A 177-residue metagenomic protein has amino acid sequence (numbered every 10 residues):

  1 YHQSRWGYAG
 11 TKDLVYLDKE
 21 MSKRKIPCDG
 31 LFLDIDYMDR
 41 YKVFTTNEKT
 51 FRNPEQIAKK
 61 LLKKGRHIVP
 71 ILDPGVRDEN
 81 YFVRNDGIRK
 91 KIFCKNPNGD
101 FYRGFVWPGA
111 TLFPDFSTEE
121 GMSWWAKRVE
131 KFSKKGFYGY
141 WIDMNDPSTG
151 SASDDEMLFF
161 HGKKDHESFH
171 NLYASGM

Functional and structural regions predicted by a protein language model:
Y1-M177: Catalytic-domain carbohydrate-binding cleft regions of carbohydrate-active enzymes
